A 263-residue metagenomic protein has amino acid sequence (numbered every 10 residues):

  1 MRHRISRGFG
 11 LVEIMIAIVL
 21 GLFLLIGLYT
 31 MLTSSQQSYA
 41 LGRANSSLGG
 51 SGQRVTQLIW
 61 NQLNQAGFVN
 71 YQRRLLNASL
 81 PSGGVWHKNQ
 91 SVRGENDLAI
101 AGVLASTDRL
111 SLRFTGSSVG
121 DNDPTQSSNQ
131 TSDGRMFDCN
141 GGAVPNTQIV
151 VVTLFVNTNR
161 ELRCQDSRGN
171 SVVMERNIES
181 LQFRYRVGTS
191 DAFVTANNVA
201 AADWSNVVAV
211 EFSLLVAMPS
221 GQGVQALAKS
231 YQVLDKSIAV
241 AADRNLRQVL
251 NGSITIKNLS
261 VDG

Functional and structural regions predicted by a protein language model:
R2-A66: Aliphatic-rich helix starts adjacent to a transmembrane/signal segment
F9-G10, I18, L25, T33-S35 (+4 more regions): Intrinsically disordered, low-complexity segments enriched in polar/charged residues with Gly/Pro, especially when
S34-A44, T147-R168, K229-K236: Short, compositionally biased strand/turn segments that nucleate or flank brief secondary-structure elements
L41, A66-R93, A192-T195: Short, glycine/small-hydrophobic-rich surface segments
A44-S47, R54, N64-A66, Y71-R73 (+3 more regions): Short linear sequence signals and composition-biased patches located at protein termini or domain-edge surfaces
G83-F193, N206-A209: Surface-exposed loop/linker segments characteristic of extracytoplasmic
